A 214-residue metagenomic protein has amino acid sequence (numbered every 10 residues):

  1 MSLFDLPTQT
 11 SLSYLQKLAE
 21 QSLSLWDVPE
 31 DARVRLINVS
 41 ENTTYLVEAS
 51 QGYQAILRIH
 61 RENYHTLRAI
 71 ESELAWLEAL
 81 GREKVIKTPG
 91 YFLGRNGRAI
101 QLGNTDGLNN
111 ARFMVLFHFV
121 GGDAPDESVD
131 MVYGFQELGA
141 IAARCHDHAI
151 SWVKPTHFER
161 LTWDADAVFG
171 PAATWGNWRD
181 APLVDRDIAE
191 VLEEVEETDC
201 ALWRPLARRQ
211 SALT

Functional and structural regions predicted by a protein language model:
M1-R33: Juxta-kinase regulatory segment immediately upstream of eukaryotic protein kinase catalytic domains
S2-S13, V39, T43-V47, Y53-S72 (+1 more regions): Broad phosphate/nucleotide-binding scaffolds in NTP-utilizing and phosphate-metabolizing enzymes
W26-E48: ATP-binding glycine-rich phosphate-binding loop
P29, I86-K87, R209: Short coil/loop linkers at secondary-structure junctions
A32-R33, I100-D106, W203-Q210: Short, P/G- and charge-enriched loop/turn segments at secondary-structure junctions
S40-G52, I56-L57, Y91, E197-T214: Active-site acidic catalytic loop and adjacent metal/ATP-binding pocket of ATP-dependent phosphoryl transfer enzymes
E48-K154: ATP-binding pocket architecture of kinase catalytic cores
P125-E190, R209-L213: A cross-family kinase active-site recognition segment
